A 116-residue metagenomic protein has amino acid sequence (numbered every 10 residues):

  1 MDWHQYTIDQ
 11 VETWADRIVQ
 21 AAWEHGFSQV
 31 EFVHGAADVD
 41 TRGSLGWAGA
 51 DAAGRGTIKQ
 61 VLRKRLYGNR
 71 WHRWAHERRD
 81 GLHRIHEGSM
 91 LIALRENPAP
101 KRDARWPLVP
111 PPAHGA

Functional and structural regions predicted by a protein language model:
M1-A116: N-terminal targeting/trafficking signals and adjacent low-complexity tails
